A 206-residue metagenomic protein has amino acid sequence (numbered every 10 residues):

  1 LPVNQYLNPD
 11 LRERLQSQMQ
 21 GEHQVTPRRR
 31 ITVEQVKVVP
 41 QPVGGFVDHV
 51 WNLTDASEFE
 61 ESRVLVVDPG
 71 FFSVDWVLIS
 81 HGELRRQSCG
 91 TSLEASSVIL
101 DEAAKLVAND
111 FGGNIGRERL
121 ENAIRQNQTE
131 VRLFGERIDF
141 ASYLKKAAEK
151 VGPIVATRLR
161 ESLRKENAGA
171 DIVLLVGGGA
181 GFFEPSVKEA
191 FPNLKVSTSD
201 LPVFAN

Functional and structural regions predicted by a protein language model:
L1-V64, E83-S97, D110, E118-V173 (+1 more regions): Nucleotide/phosphate-binding catalytic cleft detector across ATP-hydrolyzing and phosphate-transferring enzymes
G44, F71-F72: Short, glycine/acidic-enriched loop or turn micro-motifs at the edges of active sites
D68: Conserved catalytic-loop position in the HRD/HxD motif
V74-L78: Short beta-strand scaffold segments in enzyme catalytic cores
D101-N109: Long, charge-rich alpha-helical interaction segments
